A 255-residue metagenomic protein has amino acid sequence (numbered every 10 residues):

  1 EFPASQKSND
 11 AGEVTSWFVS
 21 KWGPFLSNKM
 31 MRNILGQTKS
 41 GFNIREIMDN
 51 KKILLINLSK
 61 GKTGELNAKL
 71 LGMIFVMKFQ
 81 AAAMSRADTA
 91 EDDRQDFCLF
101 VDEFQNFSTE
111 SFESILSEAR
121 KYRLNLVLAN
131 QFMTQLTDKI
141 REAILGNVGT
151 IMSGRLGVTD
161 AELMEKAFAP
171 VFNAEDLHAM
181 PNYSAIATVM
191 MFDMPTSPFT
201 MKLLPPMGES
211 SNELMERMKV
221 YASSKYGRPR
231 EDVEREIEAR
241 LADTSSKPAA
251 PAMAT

Functional and structural regions predicted by a protein language model:
E1-L124, I140, L177-P181, A187-P195 (+1 more regions): P-loop NTPase motor domains
D10-E13, W17, I53, L70 (+1 more regions): Conserved P-loop NTPase motor module
W22-K29, K78-A87, R123, I140 (+8 more regions): Conserved NTP-handling cores and scaffolds of large molecular machines
N43, N57-S59, F132, N173 (+1 more regions): Short, solvent-exposed coil/turn linker segments
L58, L156, L203: Active-site donor-binding loop signature of nucleotide-sugar glycosyltransferases
I115-S197: Conserved ATP-driven motor cores of ASCE-family P-loop NTPases powering translocation/secretion/packaging/pilus
